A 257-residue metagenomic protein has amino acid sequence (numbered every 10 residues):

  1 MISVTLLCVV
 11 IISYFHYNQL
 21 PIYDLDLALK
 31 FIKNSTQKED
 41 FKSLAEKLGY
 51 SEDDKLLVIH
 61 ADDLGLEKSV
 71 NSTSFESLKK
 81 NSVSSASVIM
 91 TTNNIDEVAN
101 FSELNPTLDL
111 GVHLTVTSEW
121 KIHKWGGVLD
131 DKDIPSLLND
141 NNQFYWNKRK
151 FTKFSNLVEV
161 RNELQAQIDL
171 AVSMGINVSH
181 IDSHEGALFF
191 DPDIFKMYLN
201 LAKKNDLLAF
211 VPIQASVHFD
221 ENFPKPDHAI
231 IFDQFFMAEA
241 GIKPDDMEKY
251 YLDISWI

Functional and structural regions predicted by a protein language model:
S3-V58, S69: N-terminal pre-catalytic segment of deacetylase/amide-hydrolase enzymes
S43-I59, L66, L129-D130, I134 (+2 more regions): C-terminal active-site subregion of NodB/CE4 polysaccharide deacetylases
L44-K121: Active-site beta->alpha N-cap acidic-glycine motif
G49, S74-K80, D96-D109, G126-N139 (+3 more regions): Acidic (Asp/Glu)-rich catalytic clusters
I59-A61, V83-A86, R149-V158, H184-L188: Second-shell loop/turn segments in exported
L64, T91, H113-E119, H184-G186 (+2 more regions): Active-site beta-loop-alpha junctions enriched in small/polar residues
T107-L164: Substrate-binding cleft of extracellular glycoside hydrolase catalytic domains
F154-I230, G241-E248: Catalytic domains of cell-wall/extracellular-matrix polysaccharide-remodeling enzymes, centered on de-N-acetylation
